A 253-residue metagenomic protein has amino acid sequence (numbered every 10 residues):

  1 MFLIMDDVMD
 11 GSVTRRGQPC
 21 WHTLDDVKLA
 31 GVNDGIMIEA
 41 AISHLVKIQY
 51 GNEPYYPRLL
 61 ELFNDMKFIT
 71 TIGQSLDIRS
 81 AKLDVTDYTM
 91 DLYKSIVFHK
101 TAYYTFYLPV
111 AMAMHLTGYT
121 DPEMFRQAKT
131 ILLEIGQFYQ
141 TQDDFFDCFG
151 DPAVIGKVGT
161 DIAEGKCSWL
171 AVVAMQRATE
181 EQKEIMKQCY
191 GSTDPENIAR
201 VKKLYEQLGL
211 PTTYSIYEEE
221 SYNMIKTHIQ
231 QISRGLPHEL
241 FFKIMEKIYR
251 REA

Functional and structural regions predicted by a protein language model:
M1-A253: All-alpha prenyltransferase/terpene-synthase fold signal
